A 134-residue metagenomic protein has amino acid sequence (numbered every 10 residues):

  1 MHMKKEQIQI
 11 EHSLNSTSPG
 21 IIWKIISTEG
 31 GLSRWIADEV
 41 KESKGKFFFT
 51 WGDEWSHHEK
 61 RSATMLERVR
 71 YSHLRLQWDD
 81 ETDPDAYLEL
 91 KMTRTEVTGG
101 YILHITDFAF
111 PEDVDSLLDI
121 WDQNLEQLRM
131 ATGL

Functional and structural regions predicted by a protein language model:
M1-K41: Hydrophobic ligand-binding cavity/cleft-lining segments
H2-K5, K60, E96-T98: Charge-dense, helix-prone N-terminal extensions
Q9, H58-A63, P84-L90: Short, surface-exposed coil-to-beta transition loops
I10-L14, M65, I105: A structural signal for short, well-ordered beta-strand segments
S16, V69, E96-T98: A generic beta-sheet turn/junction motif
I22-W23, L32, F47, M65 (+4 more regions): Hydrophobic pocket/interface hotspot
S33-D80: Glycine-rich portal/gate segments that line the openings of hydrophobic small-molecule binding cavities
Q77-N124, L128-M130: Beta-strand/loop substructures that line and gate deep hydrophobic ligand-binding cavities in soluble
